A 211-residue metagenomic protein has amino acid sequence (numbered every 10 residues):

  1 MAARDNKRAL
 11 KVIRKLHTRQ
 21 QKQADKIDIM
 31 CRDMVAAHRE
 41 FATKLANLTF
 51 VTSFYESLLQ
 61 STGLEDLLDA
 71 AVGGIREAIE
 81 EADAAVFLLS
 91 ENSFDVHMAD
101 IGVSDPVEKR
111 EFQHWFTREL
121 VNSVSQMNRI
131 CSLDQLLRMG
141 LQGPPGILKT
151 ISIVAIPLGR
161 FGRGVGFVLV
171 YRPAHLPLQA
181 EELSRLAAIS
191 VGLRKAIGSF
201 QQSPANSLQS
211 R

Functional and structural regions predicted by a protein language model:
R4-Q60, S199-R211: Signal-transmission linkers at sensory-effector interfaces
F50-L58, G63-A82, V86, F116 (+2 more regions): Amphipathic alpha-helical coiled-coil segments that mediate homodimerization and allosteric signal transmission
G73, A85-R110: GAF sensory/regulatory domain recognition with acknowledged cross-activation on helical regulatory dimers
V103-S104, F167-P177, I197: Short beta-strand-to-loop transition segments that serve as allosteric relay/switch motifs in sensory/regulatory domains
D105-C131: Acidic/proline- and glycine-rich, intrinsically disordered low-complexity segments that serve as regulatory linkers
M127-S152: Signal-transducing coupling segments at domain and membrane junctions
I151-G159: A short, aliphatic-rich beta-strand micro-motif
R160, P177-G198, Q202-L208: Amphipathic alpha-helical "output/dimerization" segments
